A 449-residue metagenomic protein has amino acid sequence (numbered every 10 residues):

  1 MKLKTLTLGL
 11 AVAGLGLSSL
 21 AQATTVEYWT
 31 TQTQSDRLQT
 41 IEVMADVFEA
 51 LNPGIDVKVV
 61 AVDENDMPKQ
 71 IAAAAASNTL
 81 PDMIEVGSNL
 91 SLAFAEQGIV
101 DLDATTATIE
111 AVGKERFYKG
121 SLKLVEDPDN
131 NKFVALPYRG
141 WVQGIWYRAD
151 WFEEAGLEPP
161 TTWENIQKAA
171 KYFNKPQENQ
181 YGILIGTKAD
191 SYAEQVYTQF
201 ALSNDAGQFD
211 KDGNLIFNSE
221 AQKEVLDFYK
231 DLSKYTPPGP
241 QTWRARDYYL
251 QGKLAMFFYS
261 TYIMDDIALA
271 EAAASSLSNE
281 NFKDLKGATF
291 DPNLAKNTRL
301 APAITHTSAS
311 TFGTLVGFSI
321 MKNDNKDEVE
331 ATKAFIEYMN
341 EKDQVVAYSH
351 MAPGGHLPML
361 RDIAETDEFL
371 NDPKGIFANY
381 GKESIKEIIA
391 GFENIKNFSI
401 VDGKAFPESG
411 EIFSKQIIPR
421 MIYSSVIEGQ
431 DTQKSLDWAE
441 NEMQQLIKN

Functional and structural regions predicted by a protein language model:
M1-Q22: Gram-negative bacterial Sec-dependent N-terminal signal peptides
T24-S35, I55-V60, M83, V134 (+1 more regions): Short, well-ordered beta-strand elements
V26-E42, A405, S409-G410: Extracytoplasmic "Venus flytrap"
V43, V47-F117, D150, E154-T161 (+3 more regions): Extracytoplasmic "Venus flytrap"/periplasmic binding protein-like
S88-V142, Q167, A193, N281-I304 (+1 more regions): Hinge/lid segment of periplasmic solute-binding proteins
D129-Y138, Q143, Q167-N214, L254: Extracytoplasmic/periplasmic solute-binding protein
A170, K211-G239, L285-R299: Glycine-centered hinge/linker elements that transmit conformational signals in sensory and ligand-binding systems
I267-A270, A288-P292, H306-I417: C-terminal lobe and pocket-closing loops of periplasmic/extracytoplasmic Venus-flytrap solute-binding proteins
